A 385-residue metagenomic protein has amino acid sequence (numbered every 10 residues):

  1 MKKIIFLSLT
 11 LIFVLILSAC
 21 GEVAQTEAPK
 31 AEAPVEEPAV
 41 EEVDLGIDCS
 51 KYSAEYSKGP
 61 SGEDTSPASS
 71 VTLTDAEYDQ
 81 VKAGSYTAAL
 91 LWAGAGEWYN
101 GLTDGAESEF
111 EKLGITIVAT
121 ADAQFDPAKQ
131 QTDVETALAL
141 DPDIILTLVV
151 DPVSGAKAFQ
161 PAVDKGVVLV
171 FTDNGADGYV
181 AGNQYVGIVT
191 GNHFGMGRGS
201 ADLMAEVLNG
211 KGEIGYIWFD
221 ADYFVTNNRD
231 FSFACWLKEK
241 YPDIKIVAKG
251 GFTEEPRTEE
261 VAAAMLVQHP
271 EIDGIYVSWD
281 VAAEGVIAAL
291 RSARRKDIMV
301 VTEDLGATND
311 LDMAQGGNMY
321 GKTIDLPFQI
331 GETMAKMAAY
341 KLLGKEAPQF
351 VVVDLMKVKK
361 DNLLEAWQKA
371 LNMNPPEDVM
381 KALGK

Functional and structural regions predicted by a protein language model:
C20-P29: Bacterial lipoprotein signal-peptidase II cleavage site
E36-Y86, A221, V225, L237-K240 (+1 more regions): Hinge/cleft segment of the Venus flytrap/periplasmic-binding protein
V40-C49, E55-A76, Y86-G105, E109 (+6 more regions): Extracytoplasmic "Venus flytrap"
D48, P152-G195, E213, G306-Y320: Flexible loop/hinge segments that line or gate small-molecule binding clefts
L73, Q130, I188-I214, T258-E259 (+2 more regions): Hydrophobic alpha-helical segments within soluble ligand-binding/sensing domains
W98-K112, M196-S200, F224-I244, V261 (+2 more regions): Short, solvent-exposed amphipathic alpha-helices that sit in or adjacent to ligand/effector-binding or catalytic
E111-Q124, E213-Y216, L237-E255: Short beta-strand elements in bilobed, periplasmic/extracellular small-molecule ligand-binding domains
I145-D164, F233, V247, G251-D312: Hydrophobic alpha-helical
